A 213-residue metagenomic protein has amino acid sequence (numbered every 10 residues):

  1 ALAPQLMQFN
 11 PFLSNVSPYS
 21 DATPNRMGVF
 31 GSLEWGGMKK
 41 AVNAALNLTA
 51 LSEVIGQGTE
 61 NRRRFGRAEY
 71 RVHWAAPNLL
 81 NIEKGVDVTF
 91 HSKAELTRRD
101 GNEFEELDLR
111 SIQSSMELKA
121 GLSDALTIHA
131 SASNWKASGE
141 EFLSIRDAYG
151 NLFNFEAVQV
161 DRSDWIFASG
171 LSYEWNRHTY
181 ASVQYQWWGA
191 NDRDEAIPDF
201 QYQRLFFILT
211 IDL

Functional and structural regions predicted by a protein language model:
A1-L213: Exposed, low-structure sequence patches enriched in small/polar residues
